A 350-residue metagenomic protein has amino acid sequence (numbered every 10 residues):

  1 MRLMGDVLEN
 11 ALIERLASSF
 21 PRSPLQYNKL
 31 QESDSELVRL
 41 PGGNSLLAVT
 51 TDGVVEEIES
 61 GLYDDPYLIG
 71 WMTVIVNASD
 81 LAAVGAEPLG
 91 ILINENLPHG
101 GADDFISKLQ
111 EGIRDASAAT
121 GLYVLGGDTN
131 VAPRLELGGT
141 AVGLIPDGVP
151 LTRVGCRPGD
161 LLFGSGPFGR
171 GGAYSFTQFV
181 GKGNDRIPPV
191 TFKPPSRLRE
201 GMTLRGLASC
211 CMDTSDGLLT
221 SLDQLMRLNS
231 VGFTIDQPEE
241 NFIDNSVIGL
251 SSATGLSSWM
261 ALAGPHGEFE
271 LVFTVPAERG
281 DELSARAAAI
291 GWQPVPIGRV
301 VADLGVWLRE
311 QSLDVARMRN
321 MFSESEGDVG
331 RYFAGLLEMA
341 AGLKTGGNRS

Functional and structural regions predicted by a protein language model:
M1-D65, V84, I93, E111-A116 (+2 more regions): Extreme N-terminal cap/leader segments of soluble proteins
L3-M4, L8, E240-F242, S284-S350: Acidic, Ser/Thr/Pro-rich beta/coil linker or hinge segments at domain junctions
K29, G61-V76, G100-E111: Glycine-rich anion/phosphate-binding loops
G43, L47, G53-V54, E87-Q178 (+1 more regions): Glycine-rich anion-binding loops of enzyme active sites
P66-G90, E111-A119, R197-R199, T203 (+1 more regions): Small-aliphatic-rich amphipathic alpha-helix that forms the alpha element of a beta-alpha
G100, T191-G267, E310: Active-site-proximal betaalpha loop/short-helix elements that scaffold phosphoryl/nucleotidyl transfer chemistry
Y174-V190: Short, compositionally biased
T274-D281: Helix N-cap motif at beta-to-alpha junctions
